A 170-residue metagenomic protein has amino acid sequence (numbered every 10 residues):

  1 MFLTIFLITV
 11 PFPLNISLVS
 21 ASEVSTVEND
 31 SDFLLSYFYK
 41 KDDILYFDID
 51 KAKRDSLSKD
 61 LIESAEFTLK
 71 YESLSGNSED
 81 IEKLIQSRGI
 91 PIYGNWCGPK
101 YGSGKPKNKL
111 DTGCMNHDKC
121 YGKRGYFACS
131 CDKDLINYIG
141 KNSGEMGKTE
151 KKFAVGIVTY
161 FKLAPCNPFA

Functional and structural regions predicted by a protein language model:
M1-V19: Sec-dependent N-terminal signal peptides of Gram-positive bacterial secreted proteins and lipoproteins
P13-A170: Extended terminal accessory/targeting regions
